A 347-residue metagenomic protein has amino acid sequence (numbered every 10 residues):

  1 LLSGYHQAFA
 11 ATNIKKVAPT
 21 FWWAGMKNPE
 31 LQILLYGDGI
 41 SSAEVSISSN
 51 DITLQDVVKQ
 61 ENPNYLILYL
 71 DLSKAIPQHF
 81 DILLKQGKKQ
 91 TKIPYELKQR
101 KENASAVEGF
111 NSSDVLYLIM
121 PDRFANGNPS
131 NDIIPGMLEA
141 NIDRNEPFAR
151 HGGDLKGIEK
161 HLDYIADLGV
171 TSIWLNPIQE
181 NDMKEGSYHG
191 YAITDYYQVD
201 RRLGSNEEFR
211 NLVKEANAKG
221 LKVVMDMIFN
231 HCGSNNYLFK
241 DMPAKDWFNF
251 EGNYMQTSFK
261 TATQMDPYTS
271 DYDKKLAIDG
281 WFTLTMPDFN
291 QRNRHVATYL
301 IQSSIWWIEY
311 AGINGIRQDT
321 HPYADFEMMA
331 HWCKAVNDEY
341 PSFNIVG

Functional and structural regions predicted by a protein language model:
L1-K15: Bacterial Sec-dependent N-terminal signal peptides
A11-S41, Q99: Beta-strand/beta-sandwich contexts
K27-P29, S49, Q60-L66: Ser/Thr- and Asn-enriched, surface-exposed coil loops between beta-strands
S41-T53: Change to "...patches in solvent-exposed regions of secreted, membrane-anchored, or virion-exposed structural
V58-G109: Extended acidic/polar, glycine-enriched regions that form or flank non-catalytic beta-rich accessory modules
L97-L118, R123, G127: Low-complexity, Pro/Ser/Thr- and charge-rich linker/hinge segments at domain boundaries
F124-I305, Y310, M329-N344: Substrate-binding/active-site clefts of carbohydrate-active enzymes
V224, G315-H321: Short catalytic-loop micro-motif centered on adjacent basic/acidic residues
